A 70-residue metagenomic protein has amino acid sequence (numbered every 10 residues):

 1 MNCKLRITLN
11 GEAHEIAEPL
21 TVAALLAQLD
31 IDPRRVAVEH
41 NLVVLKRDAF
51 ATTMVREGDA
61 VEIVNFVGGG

Functional and structural regions predicted by a protein language model:
M1-G69: Ubiquitin-like/PB1-type beta-grasp interaction modules and other compact soluble beta-rich domains
